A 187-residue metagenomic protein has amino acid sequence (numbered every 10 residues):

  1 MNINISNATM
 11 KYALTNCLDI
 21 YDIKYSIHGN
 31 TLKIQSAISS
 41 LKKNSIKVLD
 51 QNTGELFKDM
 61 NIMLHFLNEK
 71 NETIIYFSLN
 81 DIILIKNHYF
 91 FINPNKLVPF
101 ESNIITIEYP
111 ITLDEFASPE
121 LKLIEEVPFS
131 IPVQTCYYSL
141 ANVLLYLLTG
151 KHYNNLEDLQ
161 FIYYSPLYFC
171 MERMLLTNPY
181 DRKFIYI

Functional and structural regions predicted by a protein language model:
A13-G54: Conserved structural core of kinase catalytic domains
N61-T73: Protein kinase catalytic-loop region centered on the HRD/HxD motif
I74-F116: Activation segment/activation loop of eukaryotic-type protein kinase catalytic domains
E120-Q134: Conserved end of the kinase activation segment
S139-G150: Short, conserved alpha-helix in the C-lobe of eukaryotic-like protein kinase catalytic domains
L167-E172: Hydrophobic alpha-helical patch in the C-lobe of Hanks-type protein kinase catalytic domains
R173-Y186: A conserved short helix/loop substructure at the end of the activation segment of eukaryotic-like protein kinase domains
